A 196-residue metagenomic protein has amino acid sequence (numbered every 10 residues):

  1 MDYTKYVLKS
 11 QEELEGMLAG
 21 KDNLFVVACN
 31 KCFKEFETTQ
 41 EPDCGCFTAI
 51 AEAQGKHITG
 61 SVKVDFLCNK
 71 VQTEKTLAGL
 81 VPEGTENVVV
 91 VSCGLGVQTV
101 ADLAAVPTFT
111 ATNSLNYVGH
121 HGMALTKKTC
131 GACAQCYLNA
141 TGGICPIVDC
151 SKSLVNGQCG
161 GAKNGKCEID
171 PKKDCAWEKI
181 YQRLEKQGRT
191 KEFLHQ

Functional and structural regions predicted by a protein language model:
M1-G161, D170-P171, A176: Iron-sulfur-associated redox domains of electron-transfer enzymes in respiratory and anaerobic energy metabolism
K163-Q196: Long, charge-rich boundary regions
